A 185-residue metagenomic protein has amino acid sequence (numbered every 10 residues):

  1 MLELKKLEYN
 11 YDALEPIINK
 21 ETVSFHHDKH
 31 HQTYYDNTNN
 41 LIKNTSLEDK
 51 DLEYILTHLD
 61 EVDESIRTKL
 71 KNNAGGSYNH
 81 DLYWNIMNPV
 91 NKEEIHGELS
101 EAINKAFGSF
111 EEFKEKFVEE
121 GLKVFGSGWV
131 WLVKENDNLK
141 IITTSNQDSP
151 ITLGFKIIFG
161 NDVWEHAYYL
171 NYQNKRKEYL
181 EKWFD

Functional and structural regions predicted by a protein language model:
M1-D185: Feature for soluble, non-membrane regions of globular proteins
